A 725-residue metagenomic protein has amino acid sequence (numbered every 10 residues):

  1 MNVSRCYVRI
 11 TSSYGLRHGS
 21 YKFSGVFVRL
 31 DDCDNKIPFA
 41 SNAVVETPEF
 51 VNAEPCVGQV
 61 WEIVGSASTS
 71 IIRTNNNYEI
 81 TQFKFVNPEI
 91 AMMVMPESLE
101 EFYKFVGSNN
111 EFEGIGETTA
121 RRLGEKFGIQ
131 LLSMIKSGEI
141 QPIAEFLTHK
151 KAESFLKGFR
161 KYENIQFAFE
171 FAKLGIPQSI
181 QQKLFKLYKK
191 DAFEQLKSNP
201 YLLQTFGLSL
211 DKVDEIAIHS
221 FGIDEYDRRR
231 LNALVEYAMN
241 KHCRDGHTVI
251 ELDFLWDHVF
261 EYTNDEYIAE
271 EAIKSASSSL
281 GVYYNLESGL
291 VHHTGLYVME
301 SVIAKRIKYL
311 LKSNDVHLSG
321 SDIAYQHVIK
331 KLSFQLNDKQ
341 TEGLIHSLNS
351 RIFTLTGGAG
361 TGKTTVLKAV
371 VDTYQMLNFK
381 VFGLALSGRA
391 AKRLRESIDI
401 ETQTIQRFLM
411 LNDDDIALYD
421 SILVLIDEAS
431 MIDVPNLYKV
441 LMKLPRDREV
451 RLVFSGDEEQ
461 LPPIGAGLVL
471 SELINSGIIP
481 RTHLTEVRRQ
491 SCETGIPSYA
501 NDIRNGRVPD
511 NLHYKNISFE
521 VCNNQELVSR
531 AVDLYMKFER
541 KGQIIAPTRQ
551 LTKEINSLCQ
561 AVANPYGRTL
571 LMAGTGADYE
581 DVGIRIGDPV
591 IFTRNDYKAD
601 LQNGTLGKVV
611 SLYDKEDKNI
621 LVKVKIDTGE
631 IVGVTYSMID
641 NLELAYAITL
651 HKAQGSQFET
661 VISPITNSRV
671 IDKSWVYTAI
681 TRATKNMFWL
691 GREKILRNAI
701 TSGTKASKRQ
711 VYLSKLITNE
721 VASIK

Functional and structural regions predicted by a protein language model:
M1-V28, L606-S611: Structural detector for short beta-strands of small beta-barrel domains
D31-R230: Long, highly charged, low-complexity intrinsically disordered interaction regions that mediate electrostatic DNA/RNA
P48-F50, V57, E215-I216, I223-G295: Conserved ASCE P-loop ATPase motor domains encompassing nucleic-acid-directed helicases/translocases
G58-V60, G587, G604: Loop/turn positions that initiate beta-strands
N109, I223, R228-E236, N240-R244 (+1 more regions): Pre-P-loop entry segment of helicase/translocase ATPase cores
T341-L344, L348-H513: ASCE P-loop NTPase helicase motor core
S455-A599, V610-D614, I620, V624-I626 (+1 more regions): Conserved helicase motor core of P-loop NTPases
N505, F592, T605-K725: C-terminal accessory regions
